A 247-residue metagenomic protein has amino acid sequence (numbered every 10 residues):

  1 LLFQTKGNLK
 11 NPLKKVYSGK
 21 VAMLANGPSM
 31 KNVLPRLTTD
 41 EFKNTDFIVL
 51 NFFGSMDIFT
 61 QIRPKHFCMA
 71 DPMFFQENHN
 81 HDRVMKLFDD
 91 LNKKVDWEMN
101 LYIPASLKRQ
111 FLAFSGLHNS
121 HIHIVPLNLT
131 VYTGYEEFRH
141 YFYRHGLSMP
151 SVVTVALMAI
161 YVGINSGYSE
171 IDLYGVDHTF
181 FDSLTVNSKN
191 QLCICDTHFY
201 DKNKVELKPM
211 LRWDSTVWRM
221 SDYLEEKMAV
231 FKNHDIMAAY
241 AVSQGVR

Functional and structural regions predicted by a protein language model:
L1-R247: Metal-ion/cofactor- or nucleotide/acyl-coenzyme-handling active-site neighborhoods
